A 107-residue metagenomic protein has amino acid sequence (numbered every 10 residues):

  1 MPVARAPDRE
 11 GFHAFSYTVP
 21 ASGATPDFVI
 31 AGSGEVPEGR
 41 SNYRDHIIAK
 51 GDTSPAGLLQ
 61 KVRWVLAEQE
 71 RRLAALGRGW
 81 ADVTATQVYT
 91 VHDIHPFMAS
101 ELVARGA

Functional and structural regions predicted by a protein language model:
M1-A107: Short, polar/acidic, helix-capping and beta-turn segments at strand->helix junctions that line the mouths
